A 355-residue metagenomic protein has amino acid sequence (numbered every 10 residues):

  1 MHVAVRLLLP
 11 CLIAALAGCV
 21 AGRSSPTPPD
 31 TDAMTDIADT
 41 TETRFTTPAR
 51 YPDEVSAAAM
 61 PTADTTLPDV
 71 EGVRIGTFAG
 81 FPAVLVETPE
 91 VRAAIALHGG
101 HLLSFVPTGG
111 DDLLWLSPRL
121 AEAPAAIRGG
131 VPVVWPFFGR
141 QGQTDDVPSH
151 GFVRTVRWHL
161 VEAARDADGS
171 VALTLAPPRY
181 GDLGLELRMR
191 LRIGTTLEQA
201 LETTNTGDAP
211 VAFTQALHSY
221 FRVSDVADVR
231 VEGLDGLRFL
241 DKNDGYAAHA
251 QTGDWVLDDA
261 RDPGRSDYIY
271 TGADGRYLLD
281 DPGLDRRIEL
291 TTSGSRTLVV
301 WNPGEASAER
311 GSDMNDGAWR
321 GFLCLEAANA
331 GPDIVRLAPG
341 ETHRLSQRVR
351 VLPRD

Functional and structural regions predicted by a protein language model:
M1-L9: Bacterial N-terminal signal peptides that target proteins for export
L8-A17: Bacterial N-terminal signal peptides
V20-G22: Bacterial signal peptide processing site
T27-T41: Ser/Thr-rich, Pro/Gly/Ala-heavy low-complexity intrinsically disordered linkers and tails of secreted extracellular
D36-I37, R44-R128, A273-R296, G304 (+1 more regions): Beta-strand-rich N-terminal accessory domains
R74-I75, D146-G194: Extended, loop-rich substrate-binding clefts of extracytoplasmic carbohydrate-active enzymes
P177-F213, L217-F221: Acidic, contiguous internal or C-terminal segments within carbohydrate-active enzymes that form a structured patch used
P210-A212, Y220-T297: Active-site/ligand-binding surface loops and adjacent short beta/alpha elements that line catalytic pockets across
